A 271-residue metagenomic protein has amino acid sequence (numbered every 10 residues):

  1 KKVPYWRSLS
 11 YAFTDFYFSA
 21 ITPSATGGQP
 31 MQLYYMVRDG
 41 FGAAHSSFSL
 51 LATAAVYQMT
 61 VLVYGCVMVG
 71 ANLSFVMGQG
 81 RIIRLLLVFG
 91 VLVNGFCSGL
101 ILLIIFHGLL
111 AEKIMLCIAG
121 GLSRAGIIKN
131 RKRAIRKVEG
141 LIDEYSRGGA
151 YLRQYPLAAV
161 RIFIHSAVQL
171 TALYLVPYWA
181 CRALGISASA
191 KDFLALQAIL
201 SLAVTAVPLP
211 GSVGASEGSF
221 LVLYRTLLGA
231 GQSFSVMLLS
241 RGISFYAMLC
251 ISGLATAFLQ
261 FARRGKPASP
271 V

Functional and structural regions predicted by a protein language model:
K1, F13, Q32, L173-A180 (+2 more regions): Hydrophobic/aromatic residues in alpha-helical transmembrane segments
K1-Y17, A180-L196: Membrane-embedded helical hairpins/re-entrant loop segments and their flanking transmembrane helices within multi-pass
S10, A44-F48, V160, K191 (+3 more regions): Signature of the 12-TM Major Facilitator Superfamily
D15-N130, L209, V213-V271: Transmembrane helix-loop-helix hairpins in multi-pass inner-membrane proteins
M36, L141-R153: A short amphipathic helical element positioned immediately N-terminal to and/or at the very start of a transmembrane
T60-Y64, L141-E144, H165-P177: Core segments of transmembrane alpha-helices that mediate helix-helix packing or line hydrophobic substrate/ligand
R124-Y145: Short, membrane-interfacial amphipathic segments enriched in basic
A150-I164: Membrane-interface helix starts
